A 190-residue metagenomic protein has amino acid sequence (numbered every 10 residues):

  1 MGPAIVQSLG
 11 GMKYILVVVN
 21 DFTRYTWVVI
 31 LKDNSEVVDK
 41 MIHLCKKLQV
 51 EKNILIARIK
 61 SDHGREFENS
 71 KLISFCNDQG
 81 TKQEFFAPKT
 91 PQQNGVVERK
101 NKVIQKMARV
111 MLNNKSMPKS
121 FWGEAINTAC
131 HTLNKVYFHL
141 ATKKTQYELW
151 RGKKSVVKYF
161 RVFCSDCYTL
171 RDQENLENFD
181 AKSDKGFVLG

Functional and structural regions predicted by a protein language model:
M1-G190: Anionic group-binding determinants
